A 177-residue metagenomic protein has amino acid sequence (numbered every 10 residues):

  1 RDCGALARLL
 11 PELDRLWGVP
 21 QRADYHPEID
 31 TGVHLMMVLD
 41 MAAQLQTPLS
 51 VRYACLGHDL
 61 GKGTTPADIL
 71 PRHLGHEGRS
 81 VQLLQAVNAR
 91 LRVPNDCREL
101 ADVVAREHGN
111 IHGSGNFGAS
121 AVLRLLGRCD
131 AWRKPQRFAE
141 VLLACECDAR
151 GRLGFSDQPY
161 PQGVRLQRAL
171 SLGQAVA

Functional and structural regions predicted by a protein language model:
R1-A42: Long, charged alpha-helical interface segments
R15-L16, H34, M41-A177: C-terminal subdomains that position terminal phosphate/3'-OH groups for nucleotidyl transfer/ligation, primarily on
